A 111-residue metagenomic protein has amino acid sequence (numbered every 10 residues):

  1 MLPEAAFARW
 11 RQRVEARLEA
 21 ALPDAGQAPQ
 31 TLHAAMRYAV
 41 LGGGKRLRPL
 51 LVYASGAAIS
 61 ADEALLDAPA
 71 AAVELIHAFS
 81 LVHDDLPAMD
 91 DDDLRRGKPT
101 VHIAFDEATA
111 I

Functional and structural regions predicted by a protein language model:
M1-A21: N-terminal export signals and maturation junctions of secreted/periplasmic proteins
A6, E19-L22, G26-I111: Mg2+-dependent prenyl diphosphate-binding active-site environment of isoprenoid biosynthetic enzymes
